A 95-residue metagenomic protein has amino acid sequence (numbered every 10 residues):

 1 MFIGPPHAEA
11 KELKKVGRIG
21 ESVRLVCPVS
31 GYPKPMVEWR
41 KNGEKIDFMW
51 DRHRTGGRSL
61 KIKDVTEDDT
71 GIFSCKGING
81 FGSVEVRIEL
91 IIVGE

Functional and structural regions predicted by a protein language model:
M1-E95: Immunoglobulin-superfamily
